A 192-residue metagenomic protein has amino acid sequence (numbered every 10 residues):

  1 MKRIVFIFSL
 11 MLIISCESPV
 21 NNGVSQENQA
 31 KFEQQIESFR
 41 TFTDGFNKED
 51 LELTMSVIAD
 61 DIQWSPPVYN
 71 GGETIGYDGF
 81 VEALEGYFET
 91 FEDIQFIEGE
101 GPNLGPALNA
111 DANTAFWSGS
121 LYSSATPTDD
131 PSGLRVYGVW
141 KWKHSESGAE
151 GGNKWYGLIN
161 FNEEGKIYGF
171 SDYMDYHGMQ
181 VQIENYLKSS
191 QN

Functional and structural regions predicted by a protein language model:
M1-I4: Positively charged n-region of N-terminal signal peptides that target proteins for export
L12-S15: C-terminal motif of bacterial Sec signal peptides marking the signal peptidase cleavage site
E17-N192: C-terminal and inter-domain tail/linker signature
